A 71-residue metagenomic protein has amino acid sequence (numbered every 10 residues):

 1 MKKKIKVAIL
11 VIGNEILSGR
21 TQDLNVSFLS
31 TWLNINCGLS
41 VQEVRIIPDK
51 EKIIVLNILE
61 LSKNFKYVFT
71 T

Functional and structural regions predicted by a protein language model:
K2-V44: Glycine-rich phosphate/diphosphate-binding loop of Rossmann-like nucleotide-binding domains
S27-T71: N-terminal small/polar loop signature for handling phosphorylated ligands or for N-terminal nucleophile
